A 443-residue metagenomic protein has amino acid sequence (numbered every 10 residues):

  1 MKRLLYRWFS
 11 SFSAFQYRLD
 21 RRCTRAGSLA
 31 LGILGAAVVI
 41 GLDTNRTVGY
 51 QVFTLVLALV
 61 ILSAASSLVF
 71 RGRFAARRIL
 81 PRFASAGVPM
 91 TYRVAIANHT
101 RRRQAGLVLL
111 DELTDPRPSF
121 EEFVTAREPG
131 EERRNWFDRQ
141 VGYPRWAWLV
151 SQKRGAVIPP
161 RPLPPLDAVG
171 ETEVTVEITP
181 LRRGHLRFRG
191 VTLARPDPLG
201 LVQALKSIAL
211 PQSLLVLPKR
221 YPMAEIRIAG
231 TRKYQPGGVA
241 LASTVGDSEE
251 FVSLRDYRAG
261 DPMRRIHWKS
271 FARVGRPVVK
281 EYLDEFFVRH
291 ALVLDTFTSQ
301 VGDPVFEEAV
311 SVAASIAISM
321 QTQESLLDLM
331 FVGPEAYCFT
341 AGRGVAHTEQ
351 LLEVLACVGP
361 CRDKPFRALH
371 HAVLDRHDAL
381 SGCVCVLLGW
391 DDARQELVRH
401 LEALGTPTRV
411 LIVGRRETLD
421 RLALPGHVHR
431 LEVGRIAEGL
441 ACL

Functional and structural regions predicted by a protein language model:
M1-R77: Extracellular/lumenal glycan-associated context and N-glycosylation machinery
Y6, V39, M223, G260 (+2 more regions): Intrinsically disordered, low-complexity regions
F12, Q16-L19, F271, V312 (+3 more regions): Generic hydrophobic, helix-prone segments enriched in Leu/Val/Ile
L31, L57, E250, R264 (+2 more regions): Alpha-helical structural motif
V48-G49, L57-F339, G382-V386, H400: An amphipathic, basic-hydrophobic helix/alpha-beta surface used to engage anionic, phosphate-rich ligands or surfaces
I318-L443: Acidic, glycine-rich A-domain
